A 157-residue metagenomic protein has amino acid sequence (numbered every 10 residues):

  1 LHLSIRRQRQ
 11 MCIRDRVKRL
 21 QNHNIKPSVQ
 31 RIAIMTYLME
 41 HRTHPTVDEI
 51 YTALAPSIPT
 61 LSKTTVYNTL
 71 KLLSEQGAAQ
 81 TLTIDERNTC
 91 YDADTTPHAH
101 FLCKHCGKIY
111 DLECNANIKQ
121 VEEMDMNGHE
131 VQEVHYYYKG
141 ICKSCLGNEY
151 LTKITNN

Functional and structural regions predicted by a protein language model:
L1-R9, I13: Single conserved hydrophobic/aromatic residue that forms the stacking wall/gate of nucleotide- or nucleobase-binding
R14-N24: Short, Lys/Arg-enriched N-terminal segment that forms or immediately precedes the first helix of a structured domain
P27, H41-T46: Short capping segments at the starts of secondary-structure elements
I32-Y37, E49: Pre-recognition alpha-helix immediately N-terminal to the DNA-recognition helix within helix-turn-helix or winged-helix
E49-A55, V66: A short acidic, leucine-rich amphipathic alpha-helix
V66-Q76: Basic amphipathic alpha-helical segments that dock to polyanions
E75-N157: Non-DNA-binding regulatory cores of transcription-related proteins, predominantly C-terminal effector-binding
